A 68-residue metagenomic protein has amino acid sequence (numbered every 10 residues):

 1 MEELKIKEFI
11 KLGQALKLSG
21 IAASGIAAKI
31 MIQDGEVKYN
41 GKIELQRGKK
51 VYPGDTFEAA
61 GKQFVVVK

Functional and structural regions predicted by a protein language model:
M1-K7, K11: A detector for short, charged/polar N-terminal pre-domain segments
E3, G48, Q63-V65: Well-ordered beta-strand positions in beta-sheet-rich domains
L4, K29-M31, T56-E58: A generic structural signal for short, solvent-exposed coil/turn residues that cap or connect secondary-structure
I10-P53: A basic, amphipathic helix-loop patch mediating RNA/tRNA/ribosome contacts
P53-K68: A cross-kingdom feature marking charged/low-complexity
